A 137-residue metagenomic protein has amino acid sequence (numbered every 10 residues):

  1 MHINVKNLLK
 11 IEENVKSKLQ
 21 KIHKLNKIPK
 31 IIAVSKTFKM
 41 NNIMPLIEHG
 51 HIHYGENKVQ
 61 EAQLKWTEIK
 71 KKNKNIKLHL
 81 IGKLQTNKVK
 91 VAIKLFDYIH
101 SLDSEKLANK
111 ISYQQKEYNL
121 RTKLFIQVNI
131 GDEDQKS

Functional and structural regions predicted by a protein language model:
M1-S137: Conserved alpha/beta-domain cores
